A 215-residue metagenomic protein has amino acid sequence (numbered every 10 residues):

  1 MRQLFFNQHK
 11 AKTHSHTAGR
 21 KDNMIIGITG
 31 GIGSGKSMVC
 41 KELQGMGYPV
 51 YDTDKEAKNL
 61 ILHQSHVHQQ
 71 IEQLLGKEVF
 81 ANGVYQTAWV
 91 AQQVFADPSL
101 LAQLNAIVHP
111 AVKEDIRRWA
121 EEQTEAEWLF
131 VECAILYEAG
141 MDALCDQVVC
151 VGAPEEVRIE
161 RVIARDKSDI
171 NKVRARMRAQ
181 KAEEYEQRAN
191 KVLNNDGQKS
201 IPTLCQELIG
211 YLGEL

Functional and structural regions predicted by a protein language model:
M1-M24: Extreme N-terminal, non-catalytic leader segments that precede Walker-type/kinase nucleotide-binding cores
I28: Hydrophobic anchor at the beta1->P-loop junction of P-loop NTPases
S34: ATP-binding Walker
S37: Walker A/P-loop
K58-E125: ATP-dependent small-molecule kinase phosphotransfer cores that center on conserved nucleotide phosphate-binding segments
D115-Q123, W128-A164: ATP-dependent NMP and nucleoside kinases share a basic, alpha-helical "lid"
A143-L144, A164-L215: Small-molecule kinase domains that catalyze NTP-dependent phosphoryl transfer to phosphate-bearing small molecules
